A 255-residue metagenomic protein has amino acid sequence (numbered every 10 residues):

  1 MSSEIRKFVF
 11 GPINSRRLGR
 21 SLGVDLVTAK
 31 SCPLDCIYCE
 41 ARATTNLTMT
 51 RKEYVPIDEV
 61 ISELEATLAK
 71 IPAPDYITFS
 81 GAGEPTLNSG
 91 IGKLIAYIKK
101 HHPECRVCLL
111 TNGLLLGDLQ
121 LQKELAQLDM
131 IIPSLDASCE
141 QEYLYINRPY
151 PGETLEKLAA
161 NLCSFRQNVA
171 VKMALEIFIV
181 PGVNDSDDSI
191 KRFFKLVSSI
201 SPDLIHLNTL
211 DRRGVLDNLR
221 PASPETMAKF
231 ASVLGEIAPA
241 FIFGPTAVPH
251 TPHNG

Functional and structural regions predicted by a protein language model:
M1-R20, I61-S62, A69, D185-G255: Auxiliary Fe-S-binding modules of radical SAM enzymes
R16-I57: Canonical Radical SAM [4Fe-4S] cluster-binding loop centered on the CxxxCxxC motif and its immediate flanking residues
E40-T44, A73-Y76, S138-E142, M173-A174: Short, basic/glycine-rich phosphate-binding loops at helix/coil junctions that contact nucleotide phosphates
R42-F79, S89-K93: Conserved alpha-helical substructure of the radical SAM core
P74, L128-D129, A238: Short, well-ordered alpha-helix to beta-strand connector turns
T78-E84, N112: Glycine-rich beta-strand-to-loop/alpha-helix junction loops that act as flexible
L87-A222: Conserved AdoMet/S-adenosylmethionine-binding subsite of the radical SAM
